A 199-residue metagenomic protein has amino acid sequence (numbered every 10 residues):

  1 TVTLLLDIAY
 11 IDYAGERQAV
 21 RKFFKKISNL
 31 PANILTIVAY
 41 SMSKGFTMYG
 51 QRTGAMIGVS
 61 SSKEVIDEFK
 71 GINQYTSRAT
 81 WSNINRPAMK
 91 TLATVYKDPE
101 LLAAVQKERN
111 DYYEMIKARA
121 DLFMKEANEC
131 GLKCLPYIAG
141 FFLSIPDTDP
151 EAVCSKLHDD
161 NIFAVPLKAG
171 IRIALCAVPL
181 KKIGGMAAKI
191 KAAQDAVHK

Functional and structural regions predicted by a protein language model:
T1-V20: Catalytic PLP-binding core of fold-type I/II PLP enzymes
T3-L5, I37, F142, G170: Structural preference for beta-strand elements that scaffold enzyme active sites
Y10-D12, S43, G170: Active-site-proximal loop/turn and secondary-structure-junction residues that shape catalytic pockets, frequently
S28-K107: Conserved core segment of the aminotransferase class I/II
A39, K133-I138, A164-L167: Short beta-strand
R86, E151-K199: PLP-dependent enzyme catalytic core of the Aspartate aminotransferase-like
A104-L157, A177: Conserved PLP-binding catalytic core of the aspartate aminotransferase-like
